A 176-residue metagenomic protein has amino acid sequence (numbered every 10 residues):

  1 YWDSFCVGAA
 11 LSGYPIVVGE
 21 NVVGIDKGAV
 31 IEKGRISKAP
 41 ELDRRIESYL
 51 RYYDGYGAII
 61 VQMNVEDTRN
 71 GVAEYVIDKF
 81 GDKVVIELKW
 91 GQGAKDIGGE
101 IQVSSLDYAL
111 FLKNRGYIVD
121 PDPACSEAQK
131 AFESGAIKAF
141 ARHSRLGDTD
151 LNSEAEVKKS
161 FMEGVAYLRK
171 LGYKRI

Functional and structural regions predicted by a protein language model:
Y1-F111: N-terminal capping/small domains of soluble enzymes
V7, T68-I176: Alpha/beta enzyme core
